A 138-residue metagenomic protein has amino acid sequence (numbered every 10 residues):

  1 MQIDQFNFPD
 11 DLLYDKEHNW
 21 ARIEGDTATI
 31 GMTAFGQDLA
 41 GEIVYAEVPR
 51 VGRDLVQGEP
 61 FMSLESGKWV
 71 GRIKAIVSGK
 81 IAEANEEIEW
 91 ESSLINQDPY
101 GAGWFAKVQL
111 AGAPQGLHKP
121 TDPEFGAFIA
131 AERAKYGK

Functional and structural regions predicted by a protein language model:
M1-Q57, D98, A102-L110, K119-K138: Acidic, low-complexity mobile loops and tails
A21-I23, G67, S78, A84: Residue-level recognition of beta-strand microenvironments
I23-D26, E83-W90, Q115: Short, conserved beta-turn/loop elements at beta-strand boundaries and strand-helix junctions
R50-L64, A75, A82-E83: Short, well-structured beta-strand-loop connectors
P60, S66-G67, E86, A111: Short, surface-exposed secondary-structure boundary micro-motifs
E65-K74, E91-L94: Short, Lys/Arg- and Gly-enriched loop/turn segments at beta-strand edges
A82-A106: Aromatic- and Lys/Arg-enriched surface recognition patch
